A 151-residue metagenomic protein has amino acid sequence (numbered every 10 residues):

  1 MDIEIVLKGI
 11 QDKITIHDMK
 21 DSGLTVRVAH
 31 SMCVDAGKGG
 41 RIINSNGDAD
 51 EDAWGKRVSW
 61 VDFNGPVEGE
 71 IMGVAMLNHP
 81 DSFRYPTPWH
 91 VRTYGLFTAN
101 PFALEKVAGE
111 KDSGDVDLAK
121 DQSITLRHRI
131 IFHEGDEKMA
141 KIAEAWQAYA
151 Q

Functional and structural regions predicted by a protein language model:
M1-D18: Acidic, contiguous internal or C-terminal segments within carbohydrate-active enzymes that form a structured patch used
M1-I3, L24, V74, L126-H128: Hydrophobic residues positioned within well-ordered beta-strands of beta-sheet architectures
D2-V6, G40-R41, A53-K56, A103-E105: A short linear-motif detector with a strong N-terminal bias
L7-Q11, S22, V28-M32, I130-E134: Beta-strand elements of well-folded, non-transmembrane domains
G9, S45-G47, A99-P101: Short secondary-structure boundary micro-motifs
K13-D18, S22-V26, G114-L126: RNA-interacting cores
M19-P88: Active-site/ligand-binding surface loops and adjacent short beta/alpha elements that line catalytic pockets across
L77-Q151: Beta-strand-rich recognition/accessory modules
